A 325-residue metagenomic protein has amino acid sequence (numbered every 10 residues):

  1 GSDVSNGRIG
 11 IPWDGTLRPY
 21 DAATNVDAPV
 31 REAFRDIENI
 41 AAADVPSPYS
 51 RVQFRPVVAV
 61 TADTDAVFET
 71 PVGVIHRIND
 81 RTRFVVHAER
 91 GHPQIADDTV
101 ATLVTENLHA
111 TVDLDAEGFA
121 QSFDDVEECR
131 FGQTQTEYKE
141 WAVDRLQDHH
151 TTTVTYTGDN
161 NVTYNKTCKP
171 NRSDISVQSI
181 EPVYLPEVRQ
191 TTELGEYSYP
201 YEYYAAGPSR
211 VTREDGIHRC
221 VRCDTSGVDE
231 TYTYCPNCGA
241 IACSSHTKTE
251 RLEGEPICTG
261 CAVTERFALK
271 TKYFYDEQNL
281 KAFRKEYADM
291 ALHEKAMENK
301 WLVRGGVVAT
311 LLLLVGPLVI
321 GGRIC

Functional and structural regions predicted by a protein language model:
G1-R219, G227-D229, T233, Y275-A288: Charged, low-complexity helical/coil segments in non-catalytic cytosolic or luminal regions
E202, T247-K248, K270: Surface loops and adjacent helix of pleckstrin homology
A206-V211, V221-T225, A240-E250: Short, intrinsically disordered, charge-biased short linear motifs at domain edges
N237-E265: Cys/His-coordinated zinc-finger cores
G260-F283: N-terminal intrinsically disordered, acidic low-complexity segments at the extreme N-terminus
K285, D289-C325: C-terminal single-pass membrane-anchor helix
